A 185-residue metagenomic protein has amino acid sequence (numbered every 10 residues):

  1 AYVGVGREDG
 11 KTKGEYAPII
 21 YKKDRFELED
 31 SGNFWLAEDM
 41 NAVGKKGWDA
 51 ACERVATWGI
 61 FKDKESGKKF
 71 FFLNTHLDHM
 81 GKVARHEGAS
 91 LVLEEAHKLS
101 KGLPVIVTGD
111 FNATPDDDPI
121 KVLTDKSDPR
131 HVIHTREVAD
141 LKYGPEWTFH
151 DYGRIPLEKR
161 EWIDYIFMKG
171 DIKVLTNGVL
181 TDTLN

Functional and structural regions predicted by a protein language model:
A1-K69, T176-L180: Structured beta-strand-rich core segments of catalytic domains in phosphoester-bond hydrolases
K11, G88-L91: Preference for well-ordered, secondary-structure-rich cores of eukaryotic proteins
K11-T12, G81-V83: Solvent-exposed loop/turn segments connecting transmembrane beta-strands in outer-membrane beta-barrel proteins
K13-Y16, E53-T57, K68, L73 (+3 more regions): Residues that flank catalytic or metal-binding motifs in active/ligand-binding sites
R25, V83, E87, E94-V105 (+1 more regions): Metal-dependent phosphoester-hydrolase catalytic domains
T75-L77, D110-F111: Active-site metal-binding loops of divalent metal-dependent hydrolases
